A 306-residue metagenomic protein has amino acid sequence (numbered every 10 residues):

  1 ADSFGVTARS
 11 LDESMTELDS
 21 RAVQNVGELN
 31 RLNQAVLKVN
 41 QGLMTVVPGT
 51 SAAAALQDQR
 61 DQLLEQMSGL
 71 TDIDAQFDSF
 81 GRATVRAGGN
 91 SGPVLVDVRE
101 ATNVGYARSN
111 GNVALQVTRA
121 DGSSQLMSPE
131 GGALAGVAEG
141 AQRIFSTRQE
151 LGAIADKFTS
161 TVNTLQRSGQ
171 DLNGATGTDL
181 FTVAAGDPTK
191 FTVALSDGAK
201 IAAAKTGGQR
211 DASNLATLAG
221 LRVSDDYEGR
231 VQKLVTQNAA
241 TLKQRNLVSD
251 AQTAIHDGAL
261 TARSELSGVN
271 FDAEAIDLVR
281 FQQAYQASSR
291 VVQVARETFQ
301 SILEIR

Functional and structural regions predicted by a protein language model:
A1-R306: S/T-rich, low-complexity, solvent-exposed segments of bacterial secretion/appendage proteins
